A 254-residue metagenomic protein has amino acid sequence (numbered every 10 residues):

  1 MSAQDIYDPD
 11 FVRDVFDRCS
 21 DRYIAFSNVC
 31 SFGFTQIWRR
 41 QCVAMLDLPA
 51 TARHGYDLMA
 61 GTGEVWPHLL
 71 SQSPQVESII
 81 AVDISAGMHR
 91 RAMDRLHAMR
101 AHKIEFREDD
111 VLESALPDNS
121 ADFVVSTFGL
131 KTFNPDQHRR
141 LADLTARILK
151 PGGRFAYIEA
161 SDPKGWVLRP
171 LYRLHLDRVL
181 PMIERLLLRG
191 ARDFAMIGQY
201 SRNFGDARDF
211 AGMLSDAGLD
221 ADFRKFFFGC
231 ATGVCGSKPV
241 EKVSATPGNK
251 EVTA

Functional and structural regions predicted by a protein language model:
M1-I24: N-terminal, positively charged/glycine-rich alpha-helical extensions of SAM-dependent methyltransferases
F32-T51, H68: Conserved alpha-helix/loop element of class I SAM-dependent methyltransferases that forms part of the SAM/SAH-binding
Y56-S114: Class I SAM-dependent methyltransferase SAM/SAH-binding core
L112-V124: A short acidic, Gly/Pro-enriched loop at the edge of an enzyme's catalytic core that lines a small-molecule cofactor
F123-D136: A short SAM/SAH-binding and catalytic strip from SAM-dependent methyltransferases
R139-P151: A short glycine-rich, Lys/Arg-flanked "PGG" loop and its adjoining helix->strand segment in the class I
I158-M213: C-terminal alpha-helical "lid/dimerization" subdomain adjacent to the S-adenosyl-L-methionine
A217-L219, K225-A254: Core SAM-dependent methyltransferase catalytic element
